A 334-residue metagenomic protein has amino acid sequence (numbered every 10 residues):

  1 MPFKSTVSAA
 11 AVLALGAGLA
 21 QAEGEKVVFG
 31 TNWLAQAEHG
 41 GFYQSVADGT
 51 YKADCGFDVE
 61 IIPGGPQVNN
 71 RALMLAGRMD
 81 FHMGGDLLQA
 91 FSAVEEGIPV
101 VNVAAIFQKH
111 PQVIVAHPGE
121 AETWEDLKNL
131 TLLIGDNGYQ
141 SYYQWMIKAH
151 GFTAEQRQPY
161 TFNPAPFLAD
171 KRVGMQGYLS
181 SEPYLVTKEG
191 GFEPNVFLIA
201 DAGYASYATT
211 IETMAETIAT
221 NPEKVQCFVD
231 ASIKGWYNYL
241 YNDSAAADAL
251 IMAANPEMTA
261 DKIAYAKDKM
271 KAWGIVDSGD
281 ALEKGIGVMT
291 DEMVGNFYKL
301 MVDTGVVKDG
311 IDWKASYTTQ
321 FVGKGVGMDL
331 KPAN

Functional and structural regions predicted by a protein language model:
M1-S8: Bacterial N-terminal signal peptides that target proteins for export
S8-A17: Bacterial N-terminal signal peptides
G18-A22: Sec/Tat signal peptide C-region and signal peptidase I cleavage site
E23-Y160, P164-S180, F197, A205: Short, glycine-/small- and polar/acidic-enriched structural segments that line small-molecule recognition paths
V46-T50, C55, R78, M83-D86 (+10 more regions): Sec/Tat-exported extracytoplasmic proteins
L88, F162-P166, D170-T259: Pocket-lining segment of extracytoplasmic ligand-binding domains
T220-V306: Secondary-structure end/capping motifs
D291-N334: Conserved C-terminal helix/tail region of periplasmic/extracytoplasmic solute-binding proteins
